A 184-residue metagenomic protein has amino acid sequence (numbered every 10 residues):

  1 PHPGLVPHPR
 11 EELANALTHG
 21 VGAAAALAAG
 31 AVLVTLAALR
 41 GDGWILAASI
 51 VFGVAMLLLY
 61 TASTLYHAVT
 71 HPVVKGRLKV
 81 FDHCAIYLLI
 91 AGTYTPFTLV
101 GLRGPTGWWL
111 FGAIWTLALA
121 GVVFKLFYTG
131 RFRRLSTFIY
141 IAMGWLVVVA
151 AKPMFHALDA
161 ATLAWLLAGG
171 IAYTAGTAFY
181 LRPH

Functional and structural regions predicted by a protein language model:
P1-H184: Multi-pass alpha-helical transmembrane bundles in non-GPCR membrane proteins that perform intramembrane catalysis
